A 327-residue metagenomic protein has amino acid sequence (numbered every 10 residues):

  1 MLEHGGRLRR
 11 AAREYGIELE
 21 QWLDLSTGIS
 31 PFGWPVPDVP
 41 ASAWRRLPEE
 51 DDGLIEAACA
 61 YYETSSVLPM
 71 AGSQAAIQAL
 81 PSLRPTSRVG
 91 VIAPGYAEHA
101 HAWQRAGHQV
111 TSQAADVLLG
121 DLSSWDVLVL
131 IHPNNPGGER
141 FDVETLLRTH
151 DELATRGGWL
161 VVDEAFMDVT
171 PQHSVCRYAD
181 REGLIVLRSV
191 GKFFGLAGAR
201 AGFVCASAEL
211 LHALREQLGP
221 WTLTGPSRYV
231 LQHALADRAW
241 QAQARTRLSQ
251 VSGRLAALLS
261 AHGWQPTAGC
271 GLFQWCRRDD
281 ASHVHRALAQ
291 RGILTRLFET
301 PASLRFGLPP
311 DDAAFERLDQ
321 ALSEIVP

Functional and structural regions predicted by a protein language model:
M1-A57: N-terminal "arm"/small-domain region of PLP-dependent enzymes with the aminotransferase-like
V36, D121, D280-A287, A313-R317: Short, conserved charged micro-motifs
T64-V89, A97, G202: Conserved beta-loop-alpha segment that forms the PLP phosphate-binding cup at the N-terminus of a helix
S82-Q104, Q109-S112, D116-V117, D121: Conserved PLP-anchoring active-site segment centered on the Schiff-base-forming lysine
T111, A115-T170: Active-site phosphate-binding strand-loop segment of PLP-dependent enzymes
E144, Q290, E299-P327: PLP-dependent enzyme catalytic core of the Aspartate aminotransferase-like
G183-L259, W264-P266: PLP-dependent aminotransferase class I/II
S249, L259-R291, L308: Conserved PLP-binding catalytic core of the aspartate aminotransferase-like
